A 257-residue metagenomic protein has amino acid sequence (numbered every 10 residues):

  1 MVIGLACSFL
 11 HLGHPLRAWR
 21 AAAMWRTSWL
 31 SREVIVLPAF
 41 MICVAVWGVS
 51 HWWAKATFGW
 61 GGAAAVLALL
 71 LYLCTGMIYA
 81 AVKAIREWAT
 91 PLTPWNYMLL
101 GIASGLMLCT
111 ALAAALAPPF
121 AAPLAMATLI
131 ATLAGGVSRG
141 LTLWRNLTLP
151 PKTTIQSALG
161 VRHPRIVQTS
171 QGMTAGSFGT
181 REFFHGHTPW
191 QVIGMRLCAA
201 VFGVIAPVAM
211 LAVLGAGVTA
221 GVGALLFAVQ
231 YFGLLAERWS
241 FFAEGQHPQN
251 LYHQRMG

Functional and structural regions predicted by a protein language model:
M1-C43: Membrane helical hairpin/interfacial module
V2, H11-P15, A80-K83, A89-T90 (+1 more regions): Proteins with a high burden of low-complexity, intrinsically disordered sequence enriched in S/T/G/P/A and R, requiring
S8, R17, A22-A23, W29 (+5 more regions): Multi-pass alpha-helical membrane architecture of UbiA-family and related isoprenoid/lipid prenyltransferases
H14, H185-G186, A243-E244: Generic structural "secondary-structure junction" signal
T27-S28, I35-A236: Long, contiguous internal "core" modules enriched in hydrophobic/ aromatic residues
V222-G257: C-terminal structured interaction module
